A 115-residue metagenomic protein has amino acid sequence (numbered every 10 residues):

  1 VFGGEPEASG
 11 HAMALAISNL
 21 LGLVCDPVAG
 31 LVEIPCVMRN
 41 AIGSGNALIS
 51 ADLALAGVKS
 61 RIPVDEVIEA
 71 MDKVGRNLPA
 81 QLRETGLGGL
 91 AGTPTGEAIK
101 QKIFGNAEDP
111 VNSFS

Functional and structural regions predicted by a protein language model:
F2-S115: Functionally critical mobile loop/hinge segments
